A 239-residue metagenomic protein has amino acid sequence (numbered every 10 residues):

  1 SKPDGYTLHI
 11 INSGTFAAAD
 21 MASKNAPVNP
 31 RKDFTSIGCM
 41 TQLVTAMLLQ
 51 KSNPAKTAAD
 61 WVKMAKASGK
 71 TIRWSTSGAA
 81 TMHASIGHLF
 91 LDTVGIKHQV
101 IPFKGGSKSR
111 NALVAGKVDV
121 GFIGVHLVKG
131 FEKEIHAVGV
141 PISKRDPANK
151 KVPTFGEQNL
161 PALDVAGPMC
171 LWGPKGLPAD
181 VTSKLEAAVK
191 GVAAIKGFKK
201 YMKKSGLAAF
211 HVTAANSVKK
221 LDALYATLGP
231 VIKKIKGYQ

Functional and structural regions predicted by a protein language model:
S1-I10, S68-I72, I96, V114-I123 (+2 more regions): Alpha-to-beta junction loops
S1-T7, M21-K108, F155, P168-Y201: Hinge/capping helix and adjacent helix->loop/strand transition within the periplasmic-binding protein
K2, T57, G116-K117, N159 (+1 more regions): Conserved functional loop/turn residues at catalytic and ligand-binding sites
I10-I11, F103, F122-I123, V140 (+1 more regions): Short beta-strand and adjacent tight-turn residues that come in two discontinuous sequence segments and form the edges
G14-N25, L89-T93, A115, D119-K151 (+1 more regions): A ligand-binding cleft/hinge motif common to bilobed small-molecule-binding domains
Q42, H126-A194, A223-T227: C-terminal lobe and pocket-closing loops of periplasmic/extracytoplasmic Venus-flytrap solute-binding proteins
T93, H98, A179-Q239: An extracytoplasmic/periplasmic, membrane-proximal ligand-sensing/linker region
K108-S109, L127, N216: Short acidic active-site motifs
